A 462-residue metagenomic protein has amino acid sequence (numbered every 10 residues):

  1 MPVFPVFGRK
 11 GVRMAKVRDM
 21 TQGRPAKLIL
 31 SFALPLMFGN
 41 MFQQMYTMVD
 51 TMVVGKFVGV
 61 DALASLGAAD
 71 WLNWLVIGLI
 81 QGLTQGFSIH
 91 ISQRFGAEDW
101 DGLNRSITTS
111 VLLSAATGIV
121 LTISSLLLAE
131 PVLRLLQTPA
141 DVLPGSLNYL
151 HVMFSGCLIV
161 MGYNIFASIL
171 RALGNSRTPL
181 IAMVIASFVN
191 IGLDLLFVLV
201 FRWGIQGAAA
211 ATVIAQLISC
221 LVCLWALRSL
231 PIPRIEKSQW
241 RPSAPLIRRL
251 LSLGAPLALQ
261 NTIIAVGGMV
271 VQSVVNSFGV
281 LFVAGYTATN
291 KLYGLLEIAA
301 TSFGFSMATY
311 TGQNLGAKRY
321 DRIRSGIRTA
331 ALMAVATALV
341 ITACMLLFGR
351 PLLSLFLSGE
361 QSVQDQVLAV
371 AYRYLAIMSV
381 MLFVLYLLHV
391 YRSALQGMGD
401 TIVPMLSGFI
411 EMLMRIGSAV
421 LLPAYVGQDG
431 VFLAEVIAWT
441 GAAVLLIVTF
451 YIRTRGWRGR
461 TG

Functional and structural regions predicted by a protein language model:
M1-A33, I91-L158, V200-A255, T311-V380 (+1 more regions): Short alpha-helical transmembrane segments in multi-pass integral membrane proteins
M20-F57, W71-G86, H90, A115-T122 (+4 more regions): N-terminal transmembrane alpha-helices
S31-D50, V152, A186, A215-S219 (+3 more regions): Transmembrane helical elements of multi-pass membrane transporters/channels
L34, F38, A69-L72, L112 (+15 more regions): Hydrophobic residues within alpha-helical transmembrane segments of multi-pass solute transporters/permease subunits
M45-A64, L133-A140, L196-W203, T262-L295 (+4 more regions): Helix-terminus/linker motif at the lipid-water interface of multi-pass membrane proteins
L63-I123, V160-P179, Y286-G349, L385-S407: Small-residue-rich hydrophobic transmembrane alpha-helices
L75, N190-L195, S219-L224, L295-I298 (+3 more regions): Hydrophobic transmembrane alpha-helices of multi-pass small-molecule transporters
T84, V152-R171, P179-S187, A208-L221 (+4 more regions): Short runs within selected transmembrane alpha-helices of multi-pass transporters and secretion channels
